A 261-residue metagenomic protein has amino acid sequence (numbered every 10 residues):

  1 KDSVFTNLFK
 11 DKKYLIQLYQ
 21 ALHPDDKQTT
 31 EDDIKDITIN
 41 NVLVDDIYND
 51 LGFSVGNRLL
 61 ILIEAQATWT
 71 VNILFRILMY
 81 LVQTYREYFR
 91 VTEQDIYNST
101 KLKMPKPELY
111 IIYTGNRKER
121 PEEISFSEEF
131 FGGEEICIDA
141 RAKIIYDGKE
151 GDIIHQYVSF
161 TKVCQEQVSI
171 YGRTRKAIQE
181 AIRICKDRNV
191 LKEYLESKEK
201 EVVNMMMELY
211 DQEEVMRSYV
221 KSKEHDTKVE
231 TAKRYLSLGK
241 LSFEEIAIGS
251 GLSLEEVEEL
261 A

Functional and structural regions predicted by a protein language model:
K1-A261: Elongated, amphipathic alpha-helical interaction scaffolds
